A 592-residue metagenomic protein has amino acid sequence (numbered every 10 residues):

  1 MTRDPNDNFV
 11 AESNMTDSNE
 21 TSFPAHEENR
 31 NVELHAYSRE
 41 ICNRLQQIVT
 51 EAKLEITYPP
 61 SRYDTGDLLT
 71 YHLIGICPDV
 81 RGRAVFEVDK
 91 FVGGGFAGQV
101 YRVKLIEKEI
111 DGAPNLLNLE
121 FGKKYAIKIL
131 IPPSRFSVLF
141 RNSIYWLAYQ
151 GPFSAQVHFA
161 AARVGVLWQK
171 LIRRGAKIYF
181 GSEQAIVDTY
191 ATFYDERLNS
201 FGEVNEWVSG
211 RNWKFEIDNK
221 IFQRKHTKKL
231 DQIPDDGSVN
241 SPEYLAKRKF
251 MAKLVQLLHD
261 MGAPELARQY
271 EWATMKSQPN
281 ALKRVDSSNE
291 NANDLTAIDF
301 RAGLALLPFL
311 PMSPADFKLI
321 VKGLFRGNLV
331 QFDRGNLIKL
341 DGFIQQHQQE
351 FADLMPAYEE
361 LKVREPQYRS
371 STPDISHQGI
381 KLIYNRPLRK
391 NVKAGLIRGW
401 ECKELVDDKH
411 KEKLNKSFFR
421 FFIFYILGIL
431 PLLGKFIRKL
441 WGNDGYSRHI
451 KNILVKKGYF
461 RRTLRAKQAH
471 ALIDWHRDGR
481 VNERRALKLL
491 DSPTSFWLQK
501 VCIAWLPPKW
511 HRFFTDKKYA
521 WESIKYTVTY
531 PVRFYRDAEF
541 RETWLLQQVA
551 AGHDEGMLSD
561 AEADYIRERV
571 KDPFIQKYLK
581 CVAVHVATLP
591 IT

Functional and structural regions predicted by a protein language model:
D7-E12, D17-D89: Juxta-kinase regulatory segment immediately upstream of eukaryotic protein kinase catalytic domains
E87-D89, F96-R173: ATP-binding glycine-rich loop module of kinase domains
K108-G122, D195-N199, D286-D294: Short, solvent-exposed loop/turn segments that connect beta-strands within catalytic domains and beta-strand-rich
N142-R248: Conserved structural core of kinase catalytic domains
P234-W272, S288-N289: An alpha-helical support segment within catalytic cores of ATP-dependent transferases
A267-K339: Catalytic activation segment of kinase domains across protein kinase-like and atypical kinase folds
L306-A561: C-terminal catalytic region of ATP-dependent kinase domains
D407-I423, E568-I591: Membrane-penetrating hydrophobic segments
